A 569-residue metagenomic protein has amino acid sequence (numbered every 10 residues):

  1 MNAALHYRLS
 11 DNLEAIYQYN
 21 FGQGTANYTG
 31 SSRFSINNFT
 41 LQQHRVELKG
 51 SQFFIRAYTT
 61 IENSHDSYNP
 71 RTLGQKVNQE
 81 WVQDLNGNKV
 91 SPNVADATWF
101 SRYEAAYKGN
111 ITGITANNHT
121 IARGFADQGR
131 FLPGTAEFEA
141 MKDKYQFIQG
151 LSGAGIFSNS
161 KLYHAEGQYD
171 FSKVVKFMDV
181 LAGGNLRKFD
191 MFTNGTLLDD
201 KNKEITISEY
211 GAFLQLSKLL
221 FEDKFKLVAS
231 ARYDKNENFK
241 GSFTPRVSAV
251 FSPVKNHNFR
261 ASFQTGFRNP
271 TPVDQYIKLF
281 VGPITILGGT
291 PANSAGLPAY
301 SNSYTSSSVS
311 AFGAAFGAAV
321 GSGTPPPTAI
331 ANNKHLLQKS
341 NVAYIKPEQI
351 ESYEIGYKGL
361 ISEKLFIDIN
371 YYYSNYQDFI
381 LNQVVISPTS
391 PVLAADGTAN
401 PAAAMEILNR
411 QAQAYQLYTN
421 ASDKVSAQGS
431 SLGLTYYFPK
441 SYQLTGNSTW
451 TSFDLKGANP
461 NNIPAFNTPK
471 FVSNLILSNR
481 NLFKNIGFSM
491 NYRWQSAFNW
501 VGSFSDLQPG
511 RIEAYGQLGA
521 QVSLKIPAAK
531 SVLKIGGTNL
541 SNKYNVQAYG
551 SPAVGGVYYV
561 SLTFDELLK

Functional and structural regions predicted by a protein language model:
N2-Q42, V180-F189, K203-V250, L434-W450: Surface-exposed extracellular loop regions of Gram-negative outer-membrane beta-barrel proteins
A3-Y7, H44-G50, A165-F171, A212-K218 (+9 more regions): Residues on the lipid-exposed face of transmembrane beta-strands in outer-membrane beta-barrel proteins
N12-A15, L48-A57, K176-V180, D223-L227 (+6 more regions): Repeated loop/turn-to-beta-strand initiation elements of outer-membrane beta-barrel proteins
Y17-F21, I55-I61, A182-K188, A229-Y233 (+7 more regions): Transmembrane beta-barrel strands of outer-membrane/channel proteins
Y19, L220-D223, D368-V501, T563-L568: Gram-negative outer-membrane beta-barrel transporters
Q42-H44, K49, T60, S67-P70 (+3 more regions): Conserved C-terminal beta-signal and adjacent last beta-strands/turns of outer-membrane beta-barrel proteins
R45-F239, D368, T445: Face-selective signature of the C-terminal outer-membrane beta-barrel domain
A292-A414: Membrane-embedded beta-barrel scaffold of Gram-negative outer-membrane proteins
